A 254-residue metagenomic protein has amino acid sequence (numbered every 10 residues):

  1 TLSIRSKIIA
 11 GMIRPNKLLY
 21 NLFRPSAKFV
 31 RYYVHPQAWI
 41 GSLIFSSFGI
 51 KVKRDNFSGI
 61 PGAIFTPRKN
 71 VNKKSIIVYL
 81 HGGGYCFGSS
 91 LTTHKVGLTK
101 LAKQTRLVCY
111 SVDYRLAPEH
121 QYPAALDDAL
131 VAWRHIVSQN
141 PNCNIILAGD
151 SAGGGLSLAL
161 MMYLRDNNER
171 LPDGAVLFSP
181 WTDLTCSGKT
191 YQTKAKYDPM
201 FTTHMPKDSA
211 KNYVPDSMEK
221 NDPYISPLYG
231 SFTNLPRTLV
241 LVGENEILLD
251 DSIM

Functional and structural regions predicted by a protein language model:
T1-N70: A glycine/proline-hinged amphipathic helix-loop "lid/cap" segment that gates access to hydrophobic ligand pockets
K51-A63, P67-M254: Alpha/beta-hydrolase superfamily serine-hydrolase fold, recognizing
